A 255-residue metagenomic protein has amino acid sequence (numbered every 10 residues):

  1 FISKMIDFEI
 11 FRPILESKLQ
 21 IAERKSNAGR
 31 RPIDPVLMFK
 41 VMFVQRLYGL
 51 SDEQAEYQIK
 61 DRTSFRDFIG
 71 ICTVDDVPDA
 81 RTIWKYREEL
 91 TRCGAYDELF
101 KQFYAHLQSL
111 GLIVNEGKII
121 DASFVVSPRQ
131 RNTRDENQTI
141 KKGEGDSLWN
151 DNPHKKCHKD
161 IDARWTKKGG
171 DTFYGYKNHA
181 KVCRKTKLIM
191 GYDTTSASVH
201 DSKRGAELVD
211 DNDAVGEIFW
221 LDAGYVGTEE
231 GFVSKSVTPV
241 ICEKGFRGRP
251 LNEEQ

Functional and structural regions predicted by a protein language model:
F1-S26: Basic, low-complexity segments
I21-A28, G70, R164-K167, K203: Active-site-adjacent structural elements in folded domains
K25-R30, G245-G248: Arg/Lys-rich, glycine/proline-spaced intrinsically disordered segments in nuclear chromatin/transcription regulators
R30-Y96: Short, positively charged, Gly/Tyr-enriched micro-motifs that form contact patches at catalytic or ligand/partner
P35, G49, D67-T73, V114 (+4 more regions): Generic structural "secondary-structure junction" signal
E53, Y57-K60, P78-K235, C242-K244: Polybasic low-complexity intrinsically disordered regions
K203, R247-Q255: Short, charged, surface-exposed secondary-structure boundary motifs
